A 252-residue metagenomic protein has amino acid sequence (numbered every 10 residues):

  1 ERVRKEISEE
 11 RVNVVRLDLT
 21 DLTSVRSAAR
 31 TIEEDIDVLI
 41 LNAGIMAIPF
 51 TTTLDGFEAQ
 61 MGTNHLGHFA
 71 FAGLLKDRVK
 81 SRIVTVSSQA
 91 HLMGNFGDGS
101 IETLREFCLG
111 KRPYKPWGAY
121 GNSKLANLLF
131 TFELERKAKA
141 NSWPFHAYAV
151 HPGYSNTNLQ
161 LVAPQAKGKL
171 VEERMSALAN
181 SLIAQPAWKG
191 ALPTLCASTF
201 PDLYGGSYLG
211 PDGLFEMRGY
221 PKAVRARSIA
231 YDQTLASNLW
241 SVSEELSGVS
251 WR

Functional and structural regions predicted by a protein language model:
E1-G168, L246-W251: Rossmann-fold NAD(P)H-dependent dehydrogenase/reductase core
F57, V224-I229: Short glycine-enriched, charge-decorated loop/helix-capping segments at active-site entrances that position
G99-T103, R227-R252: Non-catalytic terminal and boundary segments that flank Rossmann-like NAD(P)-dependent oxidoreductase
L109-Y120, M175-A184, S228-I229: A short acidic, glycine-rich active-site loop that binds or catalyzes chemistry on phosphate/adenosine moieties
S123, R174-A223, Q233-S237: C-terminal helical subdomain
N127-F130, G190-P193, L239, S243: Alpha-helical packing segments of well-folded alpha/beta enzyme cores
Q165-A177: Flexible internal linker/loop segments at domain or repeat junctions
